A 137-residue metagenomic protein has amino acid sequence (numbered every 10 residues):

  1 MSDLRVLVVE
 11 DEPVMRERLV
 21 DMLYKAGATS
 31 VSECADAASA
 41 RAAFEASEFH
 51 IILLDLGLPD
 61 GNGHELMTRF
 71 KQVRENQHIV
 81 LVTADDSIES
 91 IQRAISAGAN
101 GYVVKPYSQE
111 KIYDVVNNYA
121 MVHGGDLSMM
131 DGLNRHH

Functional and structural regions predicted by a protein language model:
E10: Conserved acidic carboxylate
P13-S32: Two-component/phosphorelay signaling modules centered on CheY-like receiver
E33-I51: Acidic, metal-coordinating helix/loop segments flanking the phosphotransfer/catalytic sites of two-component signaling
D36, N62-E65: Acidic catalytic/metal-coordinating carboxylates
P59: The feature encodes the CheY-like receiver
E89, Y107-V116: C-terminal output helix
